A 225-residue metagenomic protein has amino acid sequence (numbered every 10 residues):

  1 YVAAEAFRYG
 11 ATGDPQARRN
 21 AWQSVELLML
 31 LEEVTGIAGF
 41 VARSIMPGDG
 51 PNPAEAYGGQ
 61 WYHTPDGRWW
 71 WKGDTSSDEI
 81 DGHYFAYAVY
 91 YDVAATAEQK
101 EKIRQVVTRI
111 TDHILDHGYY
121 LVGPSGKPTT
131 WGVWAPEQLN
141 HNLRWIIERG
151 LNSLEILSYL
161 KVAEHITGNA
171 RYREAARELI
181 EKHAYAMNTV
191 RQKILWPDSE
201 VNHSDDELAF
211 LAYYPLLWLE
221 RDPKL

Functional and structural regions predicted by a protein language model:
Y1-V2, R68-E79, A135-L154, R191-E220: Solvent-exposed loop and edge beta-strand segments that line ligand/cofactor-binding and catalytic clefts
V2-D14, L27, G67, G82-Q99 (+3 more regions): Well-ordered alpha-helical scaffold segments within catalytic/enzyme domains
Q16-E148: Extended ligand-binding groove/face enriched in aromatic
L31-E33, I37-M46, E181-S204, L208-F210 (+1 more regions): Non-catalytic carbohydrate-binding regions of carbohydrate-active enzymes
W145-P197: Beta-propeller domains
